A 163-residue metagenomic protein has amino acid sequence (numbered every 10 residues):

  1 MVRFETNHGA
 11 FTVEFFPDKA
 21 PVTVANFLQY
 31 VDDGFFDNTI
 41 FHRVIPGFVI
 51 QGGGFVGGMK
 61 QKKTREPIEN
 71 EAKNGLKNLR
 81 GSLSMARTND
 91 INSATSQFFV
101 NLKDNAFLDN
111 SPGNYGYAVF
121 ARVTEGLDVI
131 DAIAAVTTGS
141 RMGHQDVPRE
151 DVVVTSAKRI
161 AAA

Functional and structural regions predicted by a protein language model:
M1-A163: Cyclophilin-like peptidyl-prolyl cis-trans isomerases
